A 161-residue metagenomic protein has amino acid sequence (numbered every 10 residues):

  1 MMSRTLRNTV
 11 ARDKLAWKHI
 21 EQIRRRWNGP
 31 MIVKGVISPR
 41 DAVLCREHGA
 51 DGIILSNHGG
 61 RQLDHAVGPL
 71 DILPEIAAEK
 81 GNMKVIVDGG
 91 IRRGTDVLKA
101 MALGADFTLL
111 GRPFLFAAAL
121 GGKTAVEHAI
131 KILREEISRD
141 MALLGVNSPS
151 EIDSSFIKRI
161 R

Functional and structural regions predicted by a protein language model:
M1-V87, T95-F116: Alpha/beta enzyme core
D71-R161: Alpha/beta catalytic cores of nucleotide-metabolism and tRNA/nucleoside-modifying enzymes
